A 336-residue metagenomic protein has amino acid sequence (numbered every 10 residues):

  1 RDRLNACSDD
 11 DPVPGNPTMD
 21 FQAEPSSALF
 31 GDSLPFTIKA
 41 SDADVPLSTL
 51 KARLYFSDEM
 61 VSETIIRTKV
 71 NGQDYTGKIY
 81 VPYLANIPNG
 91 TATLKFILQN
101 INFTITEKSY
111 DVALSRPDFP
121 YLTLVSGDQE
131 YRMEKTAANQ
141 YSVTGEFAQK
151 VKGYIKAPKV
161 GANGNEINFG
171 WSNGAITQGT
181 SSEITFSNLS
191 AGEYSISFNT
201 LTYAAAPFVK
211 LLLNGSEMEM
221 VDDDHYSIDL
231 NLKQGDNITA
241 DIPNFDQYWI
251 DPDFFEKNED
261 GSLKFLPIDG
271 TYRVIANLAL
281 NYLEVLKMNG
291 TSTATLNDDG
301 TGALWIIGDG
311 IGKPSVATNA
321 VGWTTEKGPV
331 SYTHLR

Functional and structural regions predicted by a protein language model:
R1-N5: Sec-dependent bacterial lipoprotein signal peptides
S8-R336: Insoluble glucan recognition modules
